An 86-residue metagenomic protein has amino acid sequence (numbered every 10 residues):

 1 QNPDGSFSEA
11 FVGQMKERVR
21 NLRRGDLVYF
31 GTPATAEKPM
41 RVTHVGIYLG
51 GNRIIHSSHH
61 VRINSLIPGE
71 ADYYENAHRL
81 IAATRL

Functional and structural regions predicted by a protein language model:
Q1-R24: Catalytic cysteine-centered active-site loop
F7, F11, F30, Y73-Y74: Phenylalanine-focused residue identity feature
K16-R18, E37-L86: Aromatic- and glycine-rich peptidoglycan recognition patches
G25-V28, G46: Well-ordered beta-strand positions enriched in small/hydrophobic/aromatic, beta-favoring residues
Y29-F30, H56: A generic structural signal for residues embedded in beta-strands
